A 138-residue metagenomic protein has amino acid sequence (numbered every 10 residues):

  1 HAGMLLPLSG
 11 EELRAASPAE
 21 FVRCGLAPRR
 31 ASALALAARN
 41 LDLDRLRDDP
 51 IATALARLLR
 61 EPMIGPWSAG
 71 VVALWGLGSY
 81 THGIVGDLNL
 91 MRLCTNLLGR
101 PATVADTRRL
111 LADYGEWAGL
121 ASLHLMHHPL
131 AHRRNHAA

Functional and structural regions predicted by a protein language model:
H1-A138: HhH-family (HhH-GPD) DNA N-glycosylase catalytic core used in base-excision repair
